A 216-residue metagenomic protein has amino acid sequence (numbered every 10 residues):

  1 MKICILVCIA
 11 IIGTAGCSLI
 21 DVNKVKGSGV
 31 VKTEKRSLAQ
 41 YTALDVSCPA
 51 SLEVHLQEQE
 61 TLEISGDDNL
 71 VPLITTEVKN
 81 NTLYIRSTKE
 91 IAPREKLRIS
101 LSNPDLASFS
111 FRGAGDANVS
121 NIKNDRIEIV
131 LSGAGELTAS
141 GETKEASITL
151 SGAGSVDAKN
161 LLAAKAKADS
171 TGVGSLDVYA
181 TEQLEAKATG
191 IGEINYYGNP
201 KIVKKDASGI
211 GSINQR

Functional and structural regions predicted by a protein language model:
K2-G13: Sec-dependent signal peptide hydrophobic core
I5, G16-V71, Y84-S100, N214-R216: Short acidic/polar N-terminal linker immediately downstream of export determinants
E34-K35, Y41-V54, P93-L101, D105-R216: Extended, compositionally simple hydrophobic/Ser/Thr-rich segments that build repetitive fibrous architectures
